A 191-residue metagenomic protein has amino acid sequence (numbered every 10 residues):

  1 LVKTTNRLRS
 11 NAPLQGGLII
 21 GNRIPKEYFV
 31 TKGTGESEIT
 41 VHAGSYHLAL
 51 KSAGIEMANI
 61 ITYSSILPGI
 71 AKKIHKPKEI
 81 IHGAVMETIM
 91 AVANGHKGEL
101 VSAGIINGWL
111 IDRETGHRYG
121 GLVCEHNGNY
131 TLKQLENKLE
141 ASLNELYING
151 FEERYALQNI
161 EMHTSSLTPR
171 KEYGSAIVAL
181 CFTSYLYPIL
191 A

Functional and structural regions predicted by a protein language model:
V2-A191: Helix-coil modules at protein/domain termini and other flexible surface or pore-lining loops, especially C-terminal
